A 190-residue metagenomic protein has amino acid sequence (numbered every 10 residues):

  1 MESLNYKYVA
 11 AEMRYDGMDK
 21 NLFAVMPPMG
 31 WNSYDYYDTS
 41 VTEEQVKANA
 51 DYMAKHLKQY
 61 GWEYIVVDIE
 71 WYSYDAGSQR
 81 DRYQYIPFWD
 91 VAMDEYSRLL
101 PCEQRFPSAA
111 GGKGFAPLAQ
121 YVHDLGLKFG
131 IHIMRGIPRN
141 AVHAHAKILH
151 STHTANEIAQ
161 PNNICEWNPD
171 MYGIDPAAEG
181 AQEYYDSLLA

Functional and structural regions predicted by a protein language model:
M1-K47, Y52: N-terminal module-boundary/linker segments of secreted carbohydrate-active enzymes
M53-D186, A190: Aromatic-lined carbohydrate-binding/catalytic grooves of carbohydrate-active enzymes
